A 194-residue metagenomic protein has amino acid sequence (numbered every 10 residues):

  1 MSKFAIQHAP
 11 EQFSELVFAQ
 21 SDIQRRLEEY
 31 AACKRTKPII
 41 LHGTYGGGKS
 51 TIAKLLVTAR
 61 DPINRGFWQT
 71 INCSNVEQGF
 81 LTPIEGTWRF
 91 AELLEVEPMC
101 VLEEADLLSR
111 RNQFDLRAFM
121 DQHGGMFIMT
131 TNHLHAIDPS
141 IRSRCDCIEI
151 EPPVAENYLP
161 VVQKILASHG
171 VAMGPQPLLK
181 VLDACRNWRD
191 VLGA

Functional and structural regions predicted by a protein language model:
S2-T44, G86-F90: Pre-Walker A (pre-P-loop) alpha-helix and adjacent loop at the N terminus of AAA/AAA+ ATPase modules, a conserved
L16-V17, S21-Q24, G66-P98: Short glycine-rich substrate-engagement loop in P-loop NTPases that contacts/grips substrate
E29-I71: Walker A/P-loop
T36-K37, I63-W68, E97, H123-G125 (+1 more regions): Short glycine-/polar-rich loops that comprise or flank the Walker A/P-loop and associated switch/sensor motifs
N72-S74, D146-Y158: Conserved AAA+ ATPase "SRH/arginine-finger" region at the nucleotide-binding site
W88-R89, L102-S143: Conserved catalytic/switch belt of AAA+ P-loop NTPases
A172-C185: Short conserved motifs of the RecA-like P-loop NTPase core
D183-A194: The conserved phosphate-sensing helix
